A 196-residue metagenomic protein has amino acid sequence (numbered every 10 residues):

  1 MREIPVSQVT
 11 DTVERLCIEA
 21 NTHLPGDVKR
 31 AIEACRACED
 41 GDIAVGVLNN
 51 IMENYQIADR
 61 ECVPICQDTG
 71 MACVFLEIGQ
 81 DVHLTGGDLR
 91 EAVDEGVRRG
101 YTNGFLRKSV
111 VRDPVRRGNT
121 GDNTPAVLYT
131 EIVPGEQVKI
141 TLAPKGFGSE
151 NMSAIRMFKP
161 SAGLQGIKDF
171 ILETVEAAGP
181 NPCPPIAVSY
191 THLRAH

Functional and structural regions predicted by a protein language model:
M1-V188: Non-transmembrane, aqueous-exposed alpha-helical and coiled segments at domain scale
T191-H196: Conserved small/polar residues in nucleotide/adenosyl-binding loops
